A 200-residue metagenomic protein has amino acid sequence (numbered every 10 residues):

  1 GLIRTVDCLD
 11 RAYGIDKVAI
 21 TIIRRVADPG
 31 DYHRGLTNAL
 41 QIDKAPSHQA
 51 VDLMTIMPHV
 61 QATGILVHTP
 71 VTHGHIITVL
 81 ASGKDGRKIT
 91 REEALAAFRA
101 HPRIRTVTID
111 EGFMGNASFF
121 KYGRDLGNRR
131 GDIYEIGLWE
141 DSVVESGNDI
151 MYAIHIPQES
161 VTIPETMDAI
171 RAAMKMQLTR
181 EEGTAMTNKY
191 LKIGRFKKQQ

Functional and structural regions predicted by a protein language model:
G1-D31, R180-K189: N-terminal Rossmann-like NAD(P) cofactor-binding subdomain of oxidoreductases, focused on the glycine-rich
I3-D10, A50-M54, E92-L95, I136 (+1 more regions): Predominant activation on well-ordered alpha-helical scaffold segments within soluble catalytic domains
R11-D16, H59-V60, I104, M174-E181: Structural alpha-beta junctions
D16-K17, T21-I154: C-terminal substrate-binding/catalytic lobe of Rossmann-fold NAD(P)-dependent oxidoreductases
Y122-Q200: NAD(P)-dependent Rossmann-like dehydrogenase/reductase catalytic/cofactor-binding core
